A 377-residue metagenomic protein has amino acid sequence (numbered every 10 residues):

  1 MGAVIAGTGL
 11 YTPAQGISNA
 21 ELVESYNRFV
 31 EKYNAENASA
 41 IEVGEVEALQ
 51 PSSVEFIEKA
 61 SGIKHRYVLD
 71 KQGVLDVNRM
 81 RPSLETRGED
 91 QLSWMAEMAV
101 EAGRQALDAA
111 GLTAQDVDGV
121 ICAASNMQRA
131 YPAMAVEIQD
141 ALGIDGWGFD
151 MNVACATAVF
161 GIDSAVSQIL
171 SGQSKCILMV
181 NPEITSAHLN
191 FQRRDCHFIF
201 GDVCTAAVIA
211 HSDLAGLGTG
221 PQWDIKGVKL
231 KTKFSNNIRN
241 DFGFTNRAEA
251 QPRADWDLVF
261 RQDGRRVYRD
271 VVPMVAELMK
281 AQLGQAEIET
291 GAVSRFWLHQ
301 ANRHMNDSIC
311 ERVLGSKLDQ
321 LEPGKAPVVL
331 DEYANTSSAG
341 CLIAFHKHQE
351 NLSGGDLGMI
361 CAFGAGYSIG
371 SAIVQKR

Functional and structural regions predicted by a protein language model:
M1-S93, R193-R269, P273, E277 (+2 more regions): Condensing-enzyme catalytic core mediating Claisen C-C bond formation in acyl metabolism
G2-V4, G119, K175-M179, L357-I360: Short glycine-aspartate micro-motif
I5, L49, S53-I57, S61-V153 (+2 more regions): Conserved beta-ketoacyl condensing-enzyme motif
Y11, I121-R129, V153-T157, N181-A187 (+3 more regions): Acidic, glycine-rich active-site loops and adjacent beta-strand->loop/helix elements that engage anionic groups
G16-I17, Y131-M134, I162-D163, H188-R194 (+2 more regions): Short acidic, glycine/serine/threonine-rich loops at helix termini
V100, L107, N126-M127, D140-W147 (+3 more regions): Claisen-condensing/thiolase-fold acyl-transfer catalytic domains that form or cleave C-C bonds in fatty acid
Q173-C204: Flexible, glycine-rich active-site loops centered on histidine and acidic residues that chelate a metal or position
N181-P182, L189, K233-D241, N302-M305 (+1 more regions): Acyl-CoA/ACP chain-elongation machinery
